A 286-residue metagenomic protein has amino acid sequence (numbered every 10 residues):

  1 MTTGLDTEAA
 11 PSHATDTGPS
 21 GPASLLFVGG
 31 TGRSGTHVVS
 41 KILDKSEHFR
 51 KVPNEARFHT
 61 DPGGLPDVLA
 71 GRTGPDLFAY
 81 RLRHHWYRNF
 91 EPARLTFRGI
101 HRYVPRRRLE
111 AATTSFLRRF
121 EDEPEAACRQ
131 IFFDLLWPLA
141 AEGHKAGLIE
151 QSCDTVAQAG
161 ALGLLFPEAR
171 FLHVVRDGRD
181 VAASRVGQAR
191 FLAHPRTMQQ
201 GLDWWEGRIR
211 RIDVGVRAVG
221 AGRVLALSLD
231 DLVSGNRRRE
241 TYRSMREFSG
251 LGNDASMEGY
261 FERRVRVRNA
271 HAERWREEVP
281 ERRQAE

Functional and structural regions predicted by a protein language model:
T2-L25: Extreme N-terminal, non-catalytic leader segments that precede Walker-type/kinase nucleotide-binding cores
V28: Hydrophobic anchor at the beta1->P-loop junction of P-loop NTPases
H37-F49: A conserved segment at the C-terminal end of the G1
P53-L148: PAPS-dependent sulfation machinery
P138-E142, R211-L225: A structural motif corresponding to the C-terminal end of an alpha-helix and its immediate exit/capping segment
Q151-D154, A161-V186: Conserved phosphate-donor/acceptor-positioning beta-strand/loop module used by diverse small-molecule
L172, V181-E206: A glycine- and Lys/Arg-enriched "phosphate-lid" helix/loop adjacent to the NTP-binding pocket of small-molecule kinases
A183-V186, L192, R217-E286: The conserved 3'-phosphoadenosine-5'-phosphosulfate
